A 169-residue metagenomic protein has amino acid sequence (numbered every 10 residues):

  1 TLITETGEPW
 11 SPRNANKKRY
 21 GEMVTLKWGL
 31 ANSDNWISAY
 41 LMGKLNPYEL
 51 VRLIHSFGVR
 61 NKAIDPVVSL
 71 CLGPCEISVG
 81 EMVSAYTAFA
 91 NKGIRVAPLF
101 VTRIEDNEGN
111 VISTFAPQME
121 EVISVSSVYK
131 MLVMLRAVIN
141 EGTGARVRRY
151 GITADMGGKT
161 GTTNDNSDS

Functional and structural regions predicted by a protein language model:
T1-L2, E22, W28-N35, G43-A63 (+3 more regions): Glycine-rich, acidic and aromatic/proline-enriched surface loops and short helix-turn segments that act as binding
T1-M23, A97-N110: Short, glycine/proline-biased beta-turn/loop segments that scaffold the active-site neighborhood
T1-P12, I37-L45, S84-A90, G158-D165: Short, mixed-charge, low-aromatic patches
T6-A15, N46-S84, F100: Mid-domain, small-residue-enriched loop/turn segments at the edges of structured enzyme/sensor domains
E8-M23, A63-S69, V133-R146: Short, charge-rich amphipathic segments
S11-K17, T25-K27, W36-M42, V67-G73 (+1 more regions): Second-shell loop/turn segments in exported
W28-N32, S78-S169: A penicillin-recognizing enzyme superfamily signal
A39, V51, A154: Short glycine-/small-residue-rich flexible loop motifs, especially phosphate/cofactor-binding loops
